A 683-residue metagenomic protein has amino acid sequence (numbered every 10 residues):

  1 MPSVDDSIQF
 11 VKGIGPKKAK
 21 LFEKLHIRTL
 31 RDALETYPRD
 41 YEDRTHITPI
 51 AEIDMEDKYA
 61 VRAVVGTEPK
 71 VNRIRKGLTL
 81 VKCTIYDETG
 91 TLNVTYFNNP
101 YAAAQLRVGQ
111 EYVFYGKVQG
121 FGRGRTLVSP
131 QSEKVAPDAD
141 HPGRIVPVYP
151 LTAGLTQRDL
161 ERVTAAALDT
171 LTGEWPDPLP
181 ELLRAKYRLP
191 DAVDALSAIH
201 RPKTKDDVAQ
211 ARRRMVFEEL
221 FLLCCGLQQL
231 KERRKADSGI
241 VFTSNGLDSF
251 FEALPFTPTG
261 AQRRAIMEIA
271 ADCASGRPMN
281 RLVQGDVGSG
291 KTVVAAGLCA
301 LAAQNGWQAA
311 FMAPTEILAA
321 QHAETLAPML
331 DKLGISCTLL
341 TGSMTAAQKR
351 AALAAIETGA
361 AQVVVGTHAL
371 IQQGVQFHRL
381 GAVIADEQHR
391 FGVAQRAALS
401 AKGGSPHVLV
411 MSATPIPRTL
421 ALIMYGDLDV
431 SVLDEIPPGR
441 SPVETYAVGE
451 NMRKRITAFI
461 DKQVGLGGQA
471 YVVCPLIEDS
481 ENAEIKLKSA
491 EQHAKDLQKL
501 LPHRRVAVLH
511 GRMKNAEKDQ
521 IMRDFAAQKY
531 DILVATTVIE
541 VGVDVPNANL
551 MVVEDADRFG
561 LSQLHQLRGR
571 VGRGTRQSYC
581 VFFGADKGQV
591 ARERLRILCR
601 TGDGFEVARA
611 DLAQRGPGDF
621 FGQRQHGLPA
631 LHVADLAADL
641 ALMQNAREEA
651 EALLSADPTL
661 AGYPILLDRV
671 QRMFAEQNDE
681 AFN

Functional and structural regions predicted by a protein language model:
M1-K12, L222-L223, R233: Long, highly charged, low-complexity intrinsically disordered interaction regions that mediate electrostatic DNA/RNA
K18, V71-A253, Q623, A656: Upstream accessory/linker segments immediately N-terminal to the RecA-like ATPase cores of bacterial MutS and a subset
T36-G66: OB-fold nucleic-acid-binding modules
V64, K117-V118, G226, A556 (+1 more regions): Short, surface-exposed secondary-structure boundary micro-motifs
K235-S238, R264-M267, P278-R596, A656-D657 (+1 more regions): Inter-lobe coupling/hinge segments of SF2-like helicase ATPases
T575, K587-N683: C-terminal accessory region of SF2 helicases/translocases
